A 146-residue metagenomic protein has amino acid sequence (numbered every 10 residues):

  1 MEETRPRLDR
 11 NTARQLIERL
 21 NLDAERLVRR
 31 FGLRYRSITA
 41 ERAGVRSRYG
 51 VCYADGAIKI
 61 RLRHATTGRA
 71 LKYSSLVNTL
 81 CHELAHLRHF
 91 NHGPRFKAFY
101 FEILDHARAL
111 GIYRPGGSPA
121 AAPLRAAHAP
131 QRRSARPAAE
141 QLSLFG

Functional and structural regions predicted by a protein language model:
M1-N78, L87-G146: Active-site-proximal or metal-binding-adjacent scaffold patches in catalytic folds
E83: Walker B catalytic acidic pair
